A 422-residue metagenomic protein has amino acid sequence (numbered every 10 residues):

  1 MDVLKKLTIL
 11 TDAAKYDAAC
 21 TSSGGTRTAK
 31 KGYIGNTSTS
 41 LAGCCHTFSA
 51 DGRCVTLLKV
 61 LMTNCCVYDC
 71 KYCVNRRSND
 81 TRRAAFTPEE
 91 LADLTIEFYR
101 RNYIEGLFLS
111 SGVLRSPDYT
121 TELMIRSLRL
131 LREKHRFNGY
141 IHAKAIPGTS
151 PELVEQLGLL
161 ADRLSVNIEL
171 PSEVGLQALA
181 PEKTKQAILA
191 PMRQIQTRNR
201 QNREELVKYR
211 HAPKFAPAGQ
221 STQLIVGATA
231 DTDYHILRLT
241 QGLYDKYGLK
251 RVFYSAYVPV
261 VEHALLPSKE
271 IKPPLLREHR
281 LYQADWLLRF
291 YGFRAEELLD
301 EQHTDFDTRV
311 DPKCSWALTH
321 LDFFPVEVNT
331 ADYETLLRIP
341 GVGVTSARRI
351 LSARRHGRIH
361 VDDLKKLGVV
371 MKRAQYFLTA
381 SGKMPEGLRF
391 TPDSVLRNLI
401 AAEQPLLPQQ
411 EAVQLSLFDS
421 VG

Functional and structural regions predicted by a protein language model:
M1-C65, L378, E386-Q409, S416-G422: Flexible, acidic/Gly-rich N-terminal and inter-domain linker regions that tether and position cofactor-handling modules
L57, C70, L109, V166 (+3 more regions): Conserved, mostly hydrophobic/aromatic
V60-E89: Canonical Radical SAM [4Fe-4S] cluster-binding loop centered on the CxxxCxxC motif and its immediate flanking residues
A92, I96, R115-L298: Conserved AdoMet/S-adenosylmethionine-binding subsite of the radical SAM
I96-G112, A284: Short Fe-S-cluster ligation motifs
L265-L337, R373-G422: Long, highly charged, low-complexity intrinsically disordered interaction regions that mediate electrostatic DNA/RNA
A353-R354: Residue-level signature of tetratricopeptide-repeat
